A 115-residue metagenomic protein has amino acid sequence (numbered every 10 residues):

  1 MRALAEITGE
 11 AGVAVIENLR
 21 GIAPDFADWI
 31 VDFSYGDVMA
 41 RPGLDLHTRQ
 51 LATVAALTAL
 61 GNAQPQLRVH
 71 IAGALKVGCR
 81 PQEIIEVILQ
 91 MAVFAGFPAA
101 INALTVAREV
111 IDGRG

Functional and structural regions predicted by a protein language model:
M1-H47, K76, I101-G115: Acidic, glycine/proline-rich low-complexity segments that act as flexible tails and inter-domain linkers
A3, S34, V69-H70, V87: A general alpha-helix detector
D28-V31, G61-L67: Short acidic alpha-helix initiation/capping motifs at coil-to-helix transition points, especially at protein N-termini
P42, A56-L60: Short, glycine/charged-rich beta-strand-loop motifs at protein surfaces that mediate ligand recognition and catalysis
R49-L57, V87-I88: Short, structured motif recognition centered on aromatic/hydrophobic residues
Q50, F97-P98: Substrate/cofactor-recognition hotspot
T58-A59, V77, Q90-F97: A short structural micro-motif
A63-E83, A100-V110: Extended intrinsically disordered, low-complexity coil regions enriched in Ser, Thr, Gly, Ala and often Pro
